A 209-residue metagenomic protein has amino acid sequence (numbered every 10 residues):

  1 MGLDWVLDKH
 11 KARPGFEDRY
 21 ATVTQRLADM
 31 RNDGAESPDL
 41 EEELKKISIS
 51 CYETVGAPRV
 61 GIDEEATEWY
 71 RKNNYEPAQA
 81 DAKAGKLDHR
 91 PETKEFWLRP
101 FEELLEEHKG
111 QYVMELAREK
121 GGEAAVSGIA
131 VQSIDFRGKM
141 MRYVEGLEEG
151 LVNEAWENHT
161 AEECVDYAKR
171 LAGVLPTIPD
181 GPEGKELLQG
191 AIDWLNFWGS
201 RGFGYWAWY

Functional and structural regions predicted by a protein language model:
M1-R201, W208-Y209: Acidic (Asp/Glu-rich) sequence patches and key acidic residues that form negatively charged surfaces used
